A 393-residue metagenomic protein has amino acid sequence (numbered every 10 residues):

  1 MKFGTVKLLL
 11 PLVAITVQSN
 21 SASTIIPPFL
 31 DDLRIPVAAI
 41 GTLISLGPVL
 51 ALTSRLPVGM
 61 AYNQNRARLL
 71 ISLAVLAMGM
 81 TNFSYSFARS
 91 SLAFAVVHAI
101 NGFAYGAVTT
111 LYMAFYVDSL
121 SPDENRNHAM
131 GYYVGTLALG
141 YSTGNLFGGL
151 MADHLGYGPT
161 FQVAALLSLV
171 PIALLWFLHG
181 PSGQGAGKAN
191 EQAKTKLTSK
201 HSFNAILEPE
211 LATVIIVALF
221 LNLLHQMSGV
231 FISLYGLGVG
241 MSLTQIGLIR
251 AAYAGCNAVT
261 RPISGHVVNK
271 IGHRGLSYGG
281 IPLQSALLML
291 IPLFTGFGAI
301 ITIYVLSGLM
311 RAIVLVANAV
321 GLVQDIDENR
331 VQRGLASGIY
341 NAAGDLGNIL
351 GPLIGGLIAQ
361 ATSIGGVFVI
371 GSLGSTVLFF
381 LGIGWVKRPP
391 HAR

Functional and structural regions predicted by a protein language model:
M1-K2, G180-V214: Juxtamembrane intracellular "pre-TM" segments in multi-pass secondary transporters
K2-P48, A212-V214, N222-V239, I246: Helix-loop boundary and gating motifs at the non-cytosolic
P48-L56, Y141-S142, A254-P262, N348-I349: Residue-level signature of mid-helix packing/kink "hotspots" within the transmembrane helices of 12-pass Major
T53-S86, V268-R274: Conserved MFS/SLC helix-loop-helix module at the cytosolic interface between two early adjacent transmembrane helices
L76-R89, P282-T295: C-terminal ends and interior cores of transmembrane alpha-helices in multi-pass membrane transporters/permeases
L92-N101, L287, G298-S307: Paired small-residue
A99-L137, V320: Cytoplasmic helix-loop-helix junction between adjacent transmembrane helices in 12-TM secondary transporters
T160-W176, F368-G384: Symmetry-related core transmembrane helices of the 12-TM Major Facilitator Superfamily/SLC fold
